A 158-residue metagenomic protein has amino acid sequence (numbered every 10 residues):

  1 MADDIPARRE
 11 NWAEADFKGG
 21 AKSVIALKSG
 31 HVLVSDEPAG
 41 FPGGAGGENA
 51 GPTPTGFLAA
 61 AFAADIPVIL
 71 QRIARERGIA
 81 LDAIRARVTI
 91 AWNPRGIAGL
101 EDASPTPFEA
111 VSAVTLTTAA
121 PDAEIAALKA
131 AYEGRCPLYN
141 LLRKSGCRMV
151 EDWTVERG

Functional and structural regions predicted by a protein language model:
M1-A60, R72-G158: Extended beta-strand/beta-hairpin segments
D65-I66: Alpha-helical metal-binding/catalytic segments enriched in His/Glu/Asp
